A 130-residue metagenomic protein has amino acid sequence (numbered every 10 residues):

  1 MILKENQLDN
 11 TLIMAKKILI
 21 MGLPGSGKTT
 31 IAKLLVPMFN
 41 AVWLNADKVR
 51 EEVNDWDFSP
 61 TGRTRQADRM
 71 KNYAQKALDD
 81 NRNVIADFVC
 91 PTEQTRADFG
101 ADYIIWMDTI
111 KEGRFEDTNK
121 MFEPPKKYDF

Functional and structural regions predicted by a protein language model:
K17: Walker A (P-loop) ATP-phosphate-binding motif of ABC ATPase nucleotide-binding domains
I20: Hydrophobic anchor at the beta1->P-loop junction of P-loop NTPases
L23: P-loop (Walker A) phosphate-binding loop of NTP-binding proteins
S26: ATP-binding Walker
T29: Walker A/P-loop
A32-Y73: Conserved substrate/cofactor phosphate-moiety recognition/catalytic segment in nucleotide-dependent phosphotransferases
T61-E112: Glycine-rich phosphate-binding loop used to anchor ATP phosphates in small-molecule kinases, encompassing both
A97-D98, M107-F130: Small-molecule kinase domains that catalyze NTP-dependent phosphoryl transfer to phosphate-bearing small molecules
